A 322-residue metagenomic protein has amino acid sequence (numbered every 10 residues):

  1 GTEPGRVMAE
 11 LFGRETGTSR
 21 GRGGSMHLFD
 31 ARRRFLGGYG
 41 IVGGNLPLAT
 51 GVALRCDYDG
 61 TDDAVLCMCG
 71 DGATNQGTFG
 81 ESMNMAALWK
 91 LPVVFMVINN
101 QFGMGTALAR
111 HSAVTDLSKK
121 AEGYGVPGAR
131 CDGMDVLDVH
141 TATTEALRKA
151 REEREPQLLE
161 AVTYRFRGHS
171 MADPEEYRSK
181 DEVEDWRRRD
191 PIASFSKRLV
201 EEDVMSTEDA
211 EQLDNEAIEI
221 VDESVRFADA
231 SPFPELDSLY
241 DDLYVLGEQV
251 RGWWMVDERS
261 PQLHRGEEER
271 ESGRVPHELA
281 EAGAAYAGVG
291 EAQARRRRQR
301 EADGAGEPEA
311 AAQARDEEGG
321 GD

Functional and structural regions predicted by a protein language model:
G1-W89, R110-A113, S118, G123-G125: Cofactor-binding active-site loop characterized by glycine-rich and histidine/acidic residues
R32-R33, C69-N75, V97-G103, M134-L137 (+1 more regions): Acidic, glycine-rich active-site loops and adjacent beta-strand->loop/helix elements that engage anionic groups
L54-T61, A113-E145, R188-D214: Conserved thiamine diphosphate
A64-C69, V94-M96, L158-E160: Structural motif
F79-S82, T141-R148: Glycine-rich, charged/polar anion/phosphate-binding loops that engage phosphate groups from diverse ligands
W89-H111: A short, conserved beta-to-alpha structural element at the edge of catalytic cores that scaffolds binding
K149-A292, G321-D322: Glycine/aspartate-rich loop-and-adjacent alpha/beta segment that forms the canonical ThDP
E269, A294, Q299-E309, Q313-D322: Intrinsically disordered, low-complexity, charge-rich segments with an acidic bias
